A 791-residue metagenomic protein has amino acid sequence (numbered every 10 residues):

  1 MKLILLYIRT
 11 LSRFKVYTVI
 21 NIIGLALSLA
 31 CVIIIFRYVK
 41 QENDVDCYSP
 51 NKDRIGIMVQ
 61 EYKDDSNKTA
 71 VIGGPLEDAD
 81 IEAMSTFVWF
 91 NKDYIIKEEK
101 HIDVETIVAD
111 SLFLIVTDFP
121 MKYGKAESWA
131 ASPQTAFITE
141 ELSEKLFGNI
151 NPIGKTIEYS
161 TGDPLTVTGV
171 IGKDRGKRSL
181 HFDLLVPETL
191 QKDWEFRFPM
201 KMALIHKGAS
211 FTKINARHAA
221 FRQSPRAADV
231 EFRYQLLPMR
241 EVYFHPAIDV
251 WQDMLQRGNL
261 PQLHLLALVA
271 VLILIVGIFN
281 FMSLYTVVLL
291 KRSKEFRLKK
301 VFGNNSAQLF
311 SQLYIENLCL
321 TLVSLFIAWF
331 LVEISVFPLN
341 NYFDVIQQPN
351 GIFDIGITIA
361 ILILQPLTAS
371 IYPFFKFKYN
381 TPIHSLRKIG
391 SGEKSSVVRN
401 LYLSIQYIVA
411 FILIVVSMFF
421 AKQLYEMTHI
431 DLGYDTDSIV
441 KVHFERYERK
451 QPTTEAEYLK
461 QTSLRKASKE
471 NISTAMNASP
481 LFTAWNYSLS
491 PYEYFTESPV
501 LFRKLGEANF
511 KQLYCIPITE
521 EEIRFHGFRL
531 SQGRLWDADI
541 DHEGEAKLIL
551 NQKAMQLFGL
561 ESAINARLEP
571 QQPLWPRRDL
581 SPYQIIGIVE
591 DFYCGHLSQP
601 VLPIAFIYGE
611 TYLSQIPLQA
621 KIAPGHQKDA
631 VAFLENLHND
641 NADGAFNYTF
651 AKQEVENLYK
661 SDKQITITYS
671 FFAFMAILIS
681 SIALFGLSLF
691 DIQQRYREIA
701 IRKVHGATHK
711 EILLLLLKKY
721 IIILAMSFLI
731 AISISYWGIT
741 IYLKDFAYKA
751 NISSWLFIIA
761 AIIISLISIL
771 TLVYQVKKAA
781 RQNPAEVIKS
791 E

Functional and structural regions predicted by a protein language model:
I4, R9, R13-F14, S49 (+7 more regions): Membrane-helix entry/capping segments
I4-I20, G24, F279-L320, Y379-I389 (+2 more regions): Intracellular coupling helices
Y7, L11, N21, E42 (+29 more regions): Generic structural signal for small/hydrophobic residues in well-ordered secondary structure, especially within
R13-E42, R257-K294, V398-Q423, K663-R697 (+3 more regions): Hydrophobic alpha-helical transmembrane segments of multi-pass inner-membrane transport and secretion
I20, L27-R54, L339-F343, V409-S438 (+1 more regions): Alpha-helical transmembrane segments
A30, I34, Q235, N317-P382 (+3 more regions): Small-residue-rich transmembrane alpha-helices
I35-Y94, K100, R197-L204, N215-R217 (+3 more regions): Membrane-proximal extracellular/periplasmic loop immediately following the first transmembrane helix
D110-K122, A136-G258, T474-L658: Mid-to-C-terminal secondary-structure elements that act as membrane-proximal/extracytoplasmic interface segments
